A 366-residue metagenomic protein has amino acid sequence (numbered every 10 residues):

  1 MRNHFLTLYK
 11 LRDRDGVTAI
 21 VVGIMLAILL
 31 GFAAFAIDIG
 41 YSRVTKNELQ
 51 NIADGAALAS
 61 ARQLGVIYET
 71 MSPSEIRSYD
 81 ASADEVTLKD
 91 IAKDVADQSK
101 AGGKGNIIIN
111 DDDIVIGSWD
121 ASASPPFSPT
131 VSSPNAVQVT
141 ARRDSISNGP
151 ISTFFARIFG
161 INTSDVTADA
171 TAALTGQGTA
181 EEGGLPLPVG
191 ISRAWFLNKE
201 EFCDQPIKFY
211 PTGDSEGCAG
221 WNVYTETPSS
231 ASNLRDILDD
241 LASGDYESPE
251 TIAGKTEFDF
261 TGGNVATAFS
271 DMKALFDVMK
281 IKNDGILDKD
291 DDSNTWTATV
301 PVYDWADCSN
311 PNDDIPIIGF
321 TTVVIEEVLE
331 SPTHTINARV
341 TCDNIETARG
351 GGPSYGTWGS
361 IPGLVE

Functional and structural regions predicted by a protein language model:
R2-D94, E201: Alpha-helical assembly-interface signal, strongest on the long, hydrophobic N-terminal helix that forms
A59-Q63, I91-G103, R142, A173: Structured segments of extracytoplasmic/periplasmic soluble domains in secreted or envelope-associated proteins
I67-S72, A101-D113: Surface-exposed patches in mature extracellular/periplasmic domains of secreted proteins
M71-K93, I108-N110, D120-E366: N-linked glycosylation sequons
